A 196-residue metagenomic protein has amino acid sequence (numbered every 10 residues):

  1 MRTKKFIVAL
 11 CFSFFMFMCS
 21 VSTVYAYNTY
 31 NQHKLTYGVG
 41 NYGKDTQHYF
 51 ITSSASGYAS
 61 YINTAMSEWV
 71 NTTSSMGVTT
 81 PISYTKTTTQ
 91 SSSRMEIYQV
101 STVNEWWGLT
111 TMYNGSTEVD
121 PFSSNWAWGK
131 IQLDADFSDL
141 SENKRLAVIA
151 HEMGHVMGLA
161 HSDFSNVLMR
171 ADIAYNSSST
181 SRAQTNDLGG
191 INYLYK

Functional and structural regions predicted by a protein language model:
M1-A26: Sec-dependent N-terminal signal peptides of Gram-positive bacterial secreted proteins and lipoproteins
S22-K196: Zinc-dependent metalloendopeptidases
